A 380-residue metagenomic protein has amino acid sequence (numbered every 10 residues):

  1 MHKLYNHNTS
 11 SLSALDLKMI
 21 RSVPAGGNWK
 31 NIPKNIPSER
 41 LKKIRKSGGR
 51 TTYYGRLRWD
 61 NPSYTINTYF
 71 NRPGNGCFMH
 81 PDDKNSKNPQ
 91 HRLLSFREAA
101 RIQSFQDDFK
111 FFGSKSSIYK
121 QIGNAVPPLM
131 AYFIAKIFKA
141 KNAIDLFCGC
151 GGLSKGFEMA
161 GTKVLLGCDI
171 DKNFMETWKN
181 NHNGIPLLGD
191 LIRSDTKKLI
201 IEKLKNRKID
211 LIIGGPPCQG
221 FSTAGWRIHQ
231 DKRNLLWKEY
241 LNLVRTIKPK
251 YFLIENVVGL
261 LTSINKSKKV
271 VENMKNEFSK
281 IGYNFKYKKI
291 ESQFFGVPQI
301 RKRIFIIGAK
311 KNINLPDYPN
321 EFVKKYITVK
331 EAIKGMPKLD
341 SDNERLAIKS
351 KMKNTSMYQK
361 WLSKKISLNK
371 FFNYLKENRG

Functional and structural regions predicted by a protein language model:
M1-C148, S356-G380: C-terminal target-recognition/interaction regions appended to catalytic cores
M1-K43, K198-N206, F221-G380: Class I S-adenosyl-L-methionine
T65, L165-G167, P186, F285-K289: Conserved beta-strand scaffold positions in the cores of enzyme catalytic domains, especially in NTP/NDP-utilizing
N71, P216-Q219, K311-N312: Short glycine-rich anion-binding loops that position phosphate/pyrophosphate groups of nucleotides and phosphorylated
L93-F96, G215, Y251: Short aromatic/basic micro-patch
F109, Y119, N124-I144, C150 (+4 more regions): Accessory recognition modules or surfaces
N142-K248, V258-K269: Core alpha/beta nucleotide-donor-binding catalytic domains of modification enzymes
